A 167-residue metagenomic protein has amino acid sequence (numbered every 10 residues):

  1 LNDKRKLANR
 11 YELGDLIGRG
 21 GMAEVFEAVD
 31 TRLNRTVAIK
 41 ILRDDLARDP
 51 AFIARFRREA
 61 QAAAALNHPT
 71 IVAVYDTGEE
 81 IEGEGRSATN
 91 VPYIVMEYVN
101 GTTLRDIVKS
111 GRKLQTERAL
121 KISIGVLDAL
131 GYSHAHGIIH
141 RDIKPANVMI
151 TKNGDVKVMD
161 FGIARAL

Functional and structural regions predicted by a protein language model:
L13-G20, V25: Protein kinase glycine-rich loop
V29-T36: Conserved N-lobe loop of protein kinases adjacent to the ATP-binding glycine-rich P-loop
R43-A65: AlphaC helix of the eukaryotic protein kinase fold
T77-G78: Activation-segment/catalytic-loop signature of the eukaryotic protein kinase fold
R86-T103, I107: Conserved short submotifs of the Hanks-type protein kinase catalytic core that shape the nucleotide-binding pocket
I122-S123: Activation segment signature within eukaryotic-like protein kinase domains
V126-I138: Protein kinase catalytic-loop region centered on the HRD/HxD motif
